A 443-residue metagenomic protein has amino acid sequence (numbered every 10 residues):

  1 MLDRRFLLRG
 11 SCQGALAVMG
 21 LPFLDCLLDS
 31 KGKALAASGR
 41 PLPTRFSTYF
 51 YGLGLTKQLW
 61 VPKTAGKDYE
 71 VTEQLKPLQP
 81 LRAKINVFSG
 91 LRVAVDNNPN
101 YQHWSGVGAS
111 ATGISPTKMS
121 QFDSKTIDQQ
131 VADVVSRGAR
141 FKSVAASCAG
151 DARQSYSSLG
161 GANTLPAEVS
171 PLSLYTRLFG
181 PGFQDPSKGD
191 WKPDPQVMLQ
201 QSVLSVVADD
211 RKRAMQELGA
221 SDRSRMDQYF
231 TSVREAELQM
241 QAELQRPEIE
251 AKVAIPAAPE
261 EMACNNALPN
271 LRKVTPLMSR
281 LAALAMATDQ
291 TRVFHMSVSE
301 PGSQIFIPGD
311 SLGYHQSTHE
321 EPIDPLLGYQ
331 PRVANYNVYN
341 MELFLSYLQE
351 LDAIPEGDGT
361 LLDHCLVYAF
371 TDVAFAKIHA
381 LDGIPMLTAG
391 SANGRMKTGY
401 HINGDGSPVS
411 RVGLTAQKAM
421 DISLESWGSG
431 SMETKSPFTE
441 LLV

Functional and structural regions predicted by a protein language model:
M1-V443: Ligand-binding pockets and gating/stacking loops
